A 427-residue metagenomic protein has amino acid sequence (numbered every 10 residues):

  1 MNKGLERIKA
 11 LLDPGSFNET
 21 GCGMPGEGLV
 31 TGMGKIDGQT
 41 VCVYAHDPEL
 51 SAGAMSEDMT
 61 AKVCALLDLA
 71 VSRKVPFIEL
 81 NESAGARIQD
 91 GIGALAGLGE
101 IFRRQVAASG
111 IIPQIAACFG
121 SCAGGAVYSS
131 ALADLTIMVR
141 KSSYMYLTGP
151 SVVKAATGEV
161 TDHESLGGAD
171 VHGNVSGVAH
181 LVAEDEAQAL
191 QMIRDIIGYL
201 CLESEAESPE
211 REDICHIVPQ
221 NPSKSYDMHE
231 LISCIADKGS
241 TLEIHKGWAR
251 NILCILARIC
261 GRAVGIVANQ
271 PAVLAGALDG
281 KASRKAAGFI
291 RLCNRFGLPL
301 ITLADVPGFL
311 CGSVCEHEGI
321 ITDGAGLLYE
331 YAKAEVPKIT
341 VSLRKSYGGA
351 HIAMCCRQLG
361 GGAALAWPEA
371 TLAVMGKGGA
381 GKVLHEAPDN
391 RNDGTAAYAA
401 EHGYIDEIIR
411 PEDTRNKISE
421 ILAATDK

Functional and structural regions predicted by a protein language model:
M1-K427: Ligand-binding clefts of soluble mixed alpha/beta catalytic domains
